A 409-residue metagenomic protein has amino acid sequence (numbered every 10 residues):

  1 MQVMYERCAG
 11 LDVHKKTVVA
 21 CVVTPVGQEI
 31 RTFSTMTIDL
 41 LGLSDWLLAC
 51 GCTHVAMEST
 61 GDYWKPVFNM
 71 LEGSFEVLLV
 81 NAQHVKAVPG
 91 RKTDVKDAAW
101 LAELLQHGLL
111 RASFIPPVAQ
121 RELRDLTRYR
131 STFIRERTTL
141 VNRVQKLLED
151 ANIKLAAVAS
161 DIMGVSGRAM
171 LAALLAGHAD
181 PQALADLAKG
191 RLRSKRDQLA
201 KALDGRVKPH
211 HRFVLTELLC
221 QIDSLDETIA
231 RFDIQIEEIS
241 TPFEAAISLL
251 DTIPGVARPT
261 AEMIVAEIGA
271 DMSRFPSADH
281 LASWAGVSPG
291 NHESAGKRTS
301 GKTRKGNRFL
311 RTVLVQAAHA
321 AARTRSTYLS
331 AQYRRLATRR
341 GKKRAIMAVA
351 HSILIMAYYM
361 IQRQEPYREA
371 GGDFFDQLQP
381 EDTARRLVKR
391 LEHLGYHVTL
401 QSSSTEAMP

Functional and structural regions predicted by a protein language model:
M1-P409: A detector of single, family-specific signature residues that are central to catalytic or substrate-handling motifs
